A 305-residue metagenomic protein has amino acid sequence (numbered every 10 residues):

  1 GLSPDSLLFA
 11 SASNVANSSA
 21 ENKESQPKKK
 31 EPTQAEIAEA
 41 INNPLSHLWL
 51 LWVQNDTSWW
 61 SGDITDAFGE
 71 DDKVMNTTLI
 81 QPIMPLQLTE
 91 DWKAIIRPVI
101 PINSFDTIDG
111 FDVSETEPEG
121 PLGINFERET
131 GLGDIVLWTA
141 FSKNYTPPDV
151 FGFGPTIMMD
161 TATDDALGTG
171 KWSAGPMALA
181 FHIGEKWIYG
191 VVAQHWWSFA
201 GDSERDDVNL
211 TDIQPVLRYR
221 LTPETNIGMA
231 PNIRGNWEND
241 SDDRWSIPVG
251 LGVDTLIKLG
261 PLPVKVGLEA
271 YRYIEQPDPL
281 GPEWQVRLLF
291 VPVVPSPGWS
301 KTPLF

Functional and structural regions predicted by a protein language model:
L2-F305: Transmembrane beta-barrel domains of Gram-negative outer membranes and organellar outer membranes
